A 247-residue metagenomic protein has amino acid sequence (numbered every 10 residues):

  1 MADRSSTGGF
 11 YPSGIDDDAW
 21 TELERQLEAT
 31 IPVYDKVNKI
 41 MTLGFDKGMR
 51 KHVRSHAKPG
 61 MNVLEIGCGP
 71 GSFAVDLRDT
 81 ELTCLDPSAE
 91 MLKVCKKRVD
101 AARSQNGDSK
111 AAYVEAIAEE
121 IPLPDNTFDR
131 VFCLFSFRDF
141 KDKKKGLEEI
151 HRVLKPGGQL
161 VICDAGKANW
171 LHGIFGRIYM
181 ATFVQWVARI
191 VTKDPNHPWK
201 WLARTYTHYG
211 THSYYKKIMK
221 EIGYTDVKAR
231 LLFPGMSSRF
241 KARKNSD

Functional and structural regions predicted by a protein language model:
M1-V33: N-terminal, positively charged/glycine-rich alpha-helical extensions of SAM-dependent methyltransferases
G14-E22, C163-I222, K228: C-terminal alpha-helical "lid/dimerization" subdomain adjacent to the S-adenosyl-L-methionine
I40-M61: Conserved alpha-helix/loop element of class I SAM-dependent methyltransferases that forms part of the SAM/SAH-binding
L64-E120: Class I SAM-dependent methyltransferase SAM/SAH-binding core
E119-V131: A short acidic, Gly/Pro-enriched loop at the edge of an enzyme's catalytic core that lines a small-molecule cofactor
R130-D142: A short SAM/SAH-binding and catalytic strip from SAM-dependent methyltransferases
K144-Q159: A short glycine-rich, Lys/Arg-flanked "PGG" loop and its adjoining helix->strand segment in the class I
K216, I222-D247: Core SAM-dependent methyltransferase catalytic element
